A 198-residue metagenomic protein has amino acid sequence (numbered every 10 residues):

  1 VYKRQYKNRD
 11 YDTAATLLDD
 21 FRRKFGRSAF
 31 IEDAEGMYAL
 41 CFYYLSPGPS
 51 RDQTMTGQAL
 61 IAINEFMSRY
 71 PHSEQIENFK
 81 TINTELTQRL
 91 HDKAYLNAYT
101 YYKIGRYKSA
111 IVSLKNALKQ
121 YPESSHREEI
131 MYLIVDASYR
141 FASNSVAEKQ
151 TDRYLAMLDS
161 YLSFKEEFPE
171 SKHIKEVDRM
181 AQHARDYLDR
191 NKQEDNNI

Functional and structural regions predicted by a protein language model:
K3-I198: Acidic, polar-rich low-complexity tracts and alpha-helical solenoid repeat scaffolds
